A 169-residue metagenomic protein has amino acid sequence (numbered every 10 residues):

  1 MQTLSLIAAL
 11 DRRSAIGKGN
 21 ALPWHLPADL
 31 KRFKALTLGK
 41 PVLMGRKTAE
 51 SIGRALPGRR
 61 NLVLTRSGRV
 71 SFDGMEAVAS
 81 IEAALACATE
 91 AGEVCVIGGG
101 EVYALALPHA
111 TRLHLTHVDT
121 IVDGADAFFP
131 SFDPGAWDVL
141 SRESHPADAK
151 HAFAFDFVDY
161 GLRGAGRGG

Functional and structural regions predicted by a protein language model:
L4-G166: Flexible, gly/pro- and Lys/Arg-enriched active-site loops
